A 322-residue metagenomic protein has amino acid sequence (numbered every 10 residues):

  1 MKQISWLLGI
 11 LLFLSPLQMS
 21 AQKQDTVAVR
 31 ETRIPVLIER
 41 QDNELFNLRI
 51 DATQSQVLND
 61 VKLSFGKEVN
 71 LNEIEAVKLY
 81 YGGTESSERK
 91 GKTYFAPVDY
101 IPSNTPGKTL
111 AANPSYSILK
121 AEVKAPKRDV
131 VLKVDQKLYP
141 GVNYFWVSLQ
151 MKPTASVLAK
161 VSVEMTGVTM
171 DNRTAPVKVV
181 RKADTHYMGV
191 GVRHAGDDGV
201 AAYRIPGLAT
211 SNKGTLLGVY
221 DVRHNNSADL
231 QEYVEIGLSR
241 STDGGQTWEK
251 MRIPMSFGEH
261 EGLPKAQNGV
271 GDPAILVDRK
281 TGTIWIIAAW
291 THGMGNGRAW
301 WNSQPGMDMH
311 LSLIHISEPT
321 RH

Functional and structural regions predicted by a protein language model:
M1-K23: Bacterial Sec-dependent N-terminal signal peptides
Q3-I4, M19, A76, I314 (+1 more regions): Intrinsic disorder/low-complexity segments enriched in polar/small residues
L7, F13, R30-T32, L37 (+1 more regions): Compositionally biased, intrinsically disordered low-complexity segments
L8, P16-Q18, M165-V168, H315: Intrinsically disordered, low-complexity serine/threonine-rich segments
I10, L37, I50, E68 (+4 more regions): Residues embedded in well-ordered secondary-structure elements
Q22-H186: Exposed, polar/acidic Ser/Thr-rich sequence context and nearby capping/turn residues that mark flexible linkers
D42, T84, L119, P126 (+5 more regions): Asp-box/BNR beta-propeller blade signature and adjacent active/binding-site loops in extracellular glycan-interacting
